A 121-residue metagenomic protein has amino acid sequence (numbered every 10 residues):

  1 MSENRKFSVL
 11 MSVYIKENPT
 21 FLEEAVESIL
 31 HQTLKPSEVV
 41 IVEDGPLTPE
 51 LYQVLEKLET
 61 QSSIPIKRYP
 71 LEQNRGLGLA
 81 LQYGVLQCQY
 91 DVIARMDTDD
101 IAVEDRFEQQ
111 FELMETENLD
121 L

Functional and structural regions predicted by a protein language model:
M1-L121: Nucleotide-sugar donor-binding/catalytic module of glycosyltransferases that assemble extracellular/cell-envelope
